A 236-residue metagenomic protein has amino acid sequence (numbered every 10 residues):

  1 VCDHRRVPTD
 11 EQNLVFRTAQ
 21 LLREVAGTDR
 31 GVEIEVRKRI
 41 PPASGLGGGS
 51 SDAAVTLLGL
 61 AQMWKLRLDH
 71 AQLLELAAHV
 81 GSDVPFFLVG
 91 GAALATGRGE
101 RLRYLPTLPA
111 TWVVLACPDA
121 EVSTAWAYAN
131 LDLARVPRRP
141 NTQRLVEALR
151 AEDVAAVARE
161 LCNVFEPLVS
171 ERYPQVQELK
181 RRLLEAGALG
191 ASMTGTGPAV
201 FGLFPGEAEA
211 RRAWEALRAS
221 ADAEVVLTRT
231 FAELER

Functional and structural regions predicted by a protein language model:
V1, E33-R37, L76, F87 (+3 more regions): Solvent-exposed beta-strand sheet faces enriched in polar/charged residues
V1-V32, K38-A43, N163, F231-E235: N-terminal beta-alpha supersecondary unit
V15, S44-H70, F86: DPxDG-like acidic metal-binding loop motif
E24-E35, G59-H79, G206-A219: Phosphate-handling active-site elements
F87-V89, L94-G190, P205-R236: Conserved, helical-rich catalytic subdomain that frames metal- and/or nucleotide-binding sites in enzyme alpha/beta
M193-E207: N-terminal pre-core extensions flanking Radical SAM catalytic domains
